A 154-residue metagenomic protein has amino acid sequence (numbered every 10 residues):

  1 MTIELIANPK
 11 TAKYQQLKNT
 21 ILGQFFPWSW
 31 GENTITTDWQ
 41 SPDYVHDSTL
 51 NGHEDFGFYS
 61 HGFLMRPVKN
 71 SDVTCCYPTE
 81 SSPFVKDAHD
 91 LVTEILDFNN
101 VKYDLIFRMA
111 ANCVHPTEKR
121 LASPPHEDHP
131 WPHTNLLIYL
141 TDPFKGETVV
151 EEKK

Functional and structural regions predicted by a protein language model:
M1-K102: Non-heme Fe(II)/2-oxoglutarate
R66-P67, S71-K154: Catalytic core of non-heme Fe(II) oxygenases with the double-stranded beta-helix
